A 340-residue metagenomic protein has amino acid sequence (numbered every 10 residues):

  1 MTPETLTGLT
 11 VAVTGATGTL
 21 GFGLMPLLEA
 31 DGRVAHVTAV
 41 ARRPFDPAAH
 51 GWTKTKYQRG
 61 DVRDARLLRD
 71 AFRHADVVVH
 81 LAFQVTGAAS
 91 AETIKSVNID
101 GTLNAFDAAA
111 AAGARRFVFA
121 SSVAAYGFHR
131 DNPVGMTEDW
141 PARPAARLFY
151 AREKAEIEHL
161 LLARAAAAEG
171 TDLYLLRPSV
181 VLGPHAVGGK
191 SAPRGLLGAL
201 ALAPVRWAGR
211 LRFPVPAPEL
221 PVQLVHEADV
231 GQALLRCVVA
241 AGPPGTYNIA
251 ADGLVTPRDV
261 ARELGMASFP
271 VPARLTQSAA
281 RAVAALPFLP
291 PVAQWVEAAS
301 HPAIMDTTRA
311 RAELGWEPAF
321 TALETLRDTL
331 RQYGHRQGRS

Functional and structural regions predicted by a protein language model:
L9-A30: N-terminal Rossmann NAD(P)H-binding glycine-rich loop of SDR-like oxidoreductase domains
V40-P44, V62: N-terminal Rossmann-fold cofactor-binding loop
T55, R59-D100, A108, F128: NAD(P)H-binding glycine-rich loop region in Rossmannoid oxidoreductase-like domains and their noncatalytic homologs
D100, N104-Y150: Conserved Rossmann-fold NAD(P)-dependent oxidoreductase catalytic core, especially the SDR/UDP-sugar
R147-Y174: Active-site Tyr-X1-5-Lys
A165-V222: NAD(P)-dependent short-chain dehydrogenase/reductase
P221, G231-P291, T307, L323 (+2 more regions): Mid/C-terminal beta-alpha module of Rossmann-like enzyme folds, strongest in SDR-family dehydrogenases/epimerases
Q294-T307: Active-site loop of classical SDR/Rossmann-like NAD(P)-dependent oxidoreductases, centered on the catalytic Tyr-X3-Lys
